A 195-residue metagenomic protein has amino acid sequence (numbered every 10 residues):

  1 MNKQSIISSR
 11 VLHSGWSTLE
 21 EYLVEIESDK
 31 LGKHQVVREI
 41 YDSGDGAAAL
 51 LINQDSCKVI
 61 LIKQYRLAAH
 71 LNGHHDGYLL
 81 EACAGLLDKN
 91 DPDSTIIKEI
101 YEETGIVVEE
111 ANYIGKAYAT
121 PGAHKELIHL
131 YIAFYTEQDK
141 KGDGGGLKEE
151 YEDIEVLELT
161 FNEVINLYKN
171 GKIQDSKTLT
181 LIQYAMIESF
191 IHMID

Functional and structural regions predicted by a protein language model:
K3-S8, K63, H75-Y78, Y113 (+2 more regions): Nudix hydrolase/Nudix homology domain
V11-G15, N72, Y118-H129: Acidic pyrophosphate-coordinating catalytic loop
L12-S56, H70: Acidic, metal-coordinating catalytic segment for phosphate/diphosphate chemistry, firing primarily on the Nudix
L19-E21, L61, L130-I132, V156-E158: Conserved hydrophobic/aromatic beta-strand scaffold that supports enzyme active sites
L23-K30, T120-G142: Active-site-adjacent beta-strand/loop module that shapes the phosphate/pyrophosphate-binding cleft
R38-Y41, L50, K58-K98, G144-E150 (+1 more regions): Conserved Nudix-box catalytic region and its N-terminal flanking loop in Nudix hydrolases and closely related
K89-S94, E103-E109: Beta-rich strand-turn-strand
Y101, V107-A119, H124: A mid-sequence, solvent-exposed acidic-amphipathic segment
